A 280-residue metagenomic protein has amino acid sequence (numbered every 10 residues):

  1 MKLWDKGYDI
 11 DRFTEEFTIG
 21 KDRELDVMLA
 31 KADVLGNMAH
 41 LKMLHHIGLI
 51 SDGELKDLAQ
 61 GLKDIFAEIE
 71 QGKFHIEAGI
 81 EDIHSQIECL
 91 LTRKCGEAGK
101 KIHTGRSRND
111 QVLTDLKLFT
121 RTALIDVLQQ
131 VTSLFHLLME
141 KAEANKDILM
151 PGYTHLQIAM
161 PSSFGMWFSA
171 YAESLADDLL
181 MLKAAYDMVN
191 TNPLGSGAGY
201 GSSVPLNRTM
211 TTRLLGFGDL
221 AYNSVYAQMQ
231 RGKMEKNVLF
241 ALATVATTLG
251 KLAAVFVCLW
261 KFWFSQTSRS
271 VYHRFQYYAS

Functional and structural regions predicted by a protein language model:
M1-G201, L206-R213, D219, Y272-Y278: A helix-coil-helix interface module used to build multimeric assemblies and to scaffold catalytic/cofactor sites
L215-S280: Acidic, glycine-rich loop-and-beta core segments that form the ion-binding/anion-interacting portion of active sites
